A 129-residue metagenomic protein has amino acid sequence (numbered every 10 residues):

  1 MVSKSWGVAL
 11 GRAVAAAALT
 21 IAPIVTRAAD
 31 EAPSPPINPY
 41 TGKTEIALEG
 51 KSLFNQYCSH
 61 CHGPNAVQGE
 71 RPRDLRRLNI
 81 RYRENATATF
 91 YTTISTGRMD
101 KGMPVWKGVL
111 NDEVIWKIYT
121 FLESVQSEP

Functional and structural regions predicted by a protein language model:
V2-V14: Bacterial N-terminal signal peptides that target proteins for export
A17-A18: N-terminal export/membrane-targeting signals
T26-S52, P129: Electrostatic cytochrome c docking/interface patches
Y40-K51, A66-S95: Gly/Gly-Pro-rich "capping" loops immediately C-terminal to redox-active cysteine motifs in periplasmic/lumenal
E45, C58-H62, F90-I94, K101-K107: A generic structured-segment signal
G50, F54-P64, M103, I118-L122: The canonical Cys-X-X-Cys-His
G69-L78, T96-E128: Axial heme c-ligation environment in periplasmic c-type cytochrome domains
